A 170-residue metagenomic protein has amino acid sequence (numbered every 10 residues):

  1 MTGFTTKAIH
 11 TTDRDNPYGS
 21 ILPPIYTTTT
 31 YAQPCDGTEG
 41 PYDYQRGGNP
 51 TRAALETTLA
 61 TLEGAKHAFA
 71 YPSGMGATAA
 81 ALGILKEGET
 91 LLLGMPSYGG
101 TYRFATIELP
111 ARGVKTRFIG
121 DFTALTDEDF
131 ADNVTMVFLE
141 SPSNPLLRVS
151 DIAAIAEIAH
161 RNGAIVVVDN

Functional and structural regions predicted by a protein language model:
M1-I25: Short conserved active-site loop signatures built around small residues
G19, L59, A77, L91 (+3 more regions): Buried hydrophobic positions in well-ordered alpha/beta secondary-structure cores of metabolic enzymes
S20, E63, D132: Structured loop/turn residues at beta-strand edges in well-structured enzyme cores
T27, F69-Y71, L93-G94, F118-G120 (+2 more regions): General beta-strand structural signal in soluble alpha/beta enzymes
T30-A79, I84, G100-I107: Conserved N-terminal alpha-helix of the aminotransferase class I/II PLP-enzyme fold
L85-S141, E157, R161: PLP-dependent aminotransferase-like
P142-I165: Active-site core of PLP-dependent enzymes with the aminotransferase class I/II
